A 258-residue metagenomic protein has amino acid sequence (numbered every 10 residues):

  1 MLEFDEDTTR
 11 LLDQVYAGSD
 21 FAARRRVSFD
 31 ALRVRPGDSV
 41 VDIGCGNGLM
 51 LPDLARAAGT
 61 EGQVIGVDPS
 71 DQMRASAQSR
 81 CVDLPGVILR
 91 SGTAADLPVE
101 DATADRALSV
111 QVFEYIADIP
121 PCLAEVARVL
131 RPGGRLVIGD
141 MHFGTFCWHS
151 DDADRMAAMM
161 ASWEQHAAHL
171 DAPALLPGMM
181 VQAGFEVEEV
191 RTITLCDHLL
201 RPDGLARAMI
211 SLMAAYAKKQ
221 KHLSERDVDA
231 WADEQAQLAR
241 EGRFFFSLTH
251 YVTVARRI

Functional and structural regions predicted by a protein language model:
M1-D38, L49-D53, A57, Q72-S76 (+1 more regions): Conserved class I S-adenosyl-L-methionine
F21, E188-I258: Conserved Class I S-adenosyl-L-methionine
D38, G62, G134: Glycine-centered, small-residue-biased loops immediately flanking beta-strands in adenine/cofactor-binding cores
V41-I43, N47-D96: Class I SAM-dependent methyltransferase SAM/SAH-binding core
A95-R106: A short acidic, Gly/Pro-enriched loop at the edge of an enzyme's catalytic core that lines a small-molecule cofactor
R106-D118: A short SAM/SAH-binding and catalytic strip from SAM-dependent methyltransferases
P120-R135: A short glycine-rich, Lys/Arg-flanked "PGG" loop and its adjoining helix->strand segment in the class I
V137-R201: Conserved catalytic/acceptor-binding region of the Class I
